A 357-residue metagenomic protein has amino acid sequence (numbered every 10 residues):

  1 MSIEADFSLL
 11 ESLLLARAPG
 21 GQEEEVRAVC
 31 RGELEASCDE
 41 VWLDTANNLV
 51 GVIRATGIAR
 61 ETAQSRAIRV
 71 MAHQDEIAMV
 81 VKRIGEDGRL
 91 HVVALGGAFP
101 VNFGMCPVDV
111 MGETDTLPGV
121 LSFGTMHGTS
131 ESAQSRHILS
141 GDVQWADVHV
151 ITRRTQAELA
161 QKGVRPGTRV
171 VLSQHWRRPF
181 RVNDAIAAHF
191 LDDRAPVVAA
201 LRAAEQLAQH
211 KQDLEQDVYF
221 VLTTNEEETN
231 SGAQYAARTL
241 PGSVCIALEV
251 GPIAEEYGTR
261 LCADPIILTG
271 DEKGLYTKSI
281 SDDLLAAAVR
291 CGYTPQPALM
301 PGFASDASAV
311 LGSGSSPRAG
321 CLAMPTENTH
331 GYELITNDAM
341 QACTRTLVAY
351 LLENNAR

Functional and structural regions predicted by a protein language model:
M1-R357: N-terminal hydrophobic/helix-forming segments and targeting peptides
